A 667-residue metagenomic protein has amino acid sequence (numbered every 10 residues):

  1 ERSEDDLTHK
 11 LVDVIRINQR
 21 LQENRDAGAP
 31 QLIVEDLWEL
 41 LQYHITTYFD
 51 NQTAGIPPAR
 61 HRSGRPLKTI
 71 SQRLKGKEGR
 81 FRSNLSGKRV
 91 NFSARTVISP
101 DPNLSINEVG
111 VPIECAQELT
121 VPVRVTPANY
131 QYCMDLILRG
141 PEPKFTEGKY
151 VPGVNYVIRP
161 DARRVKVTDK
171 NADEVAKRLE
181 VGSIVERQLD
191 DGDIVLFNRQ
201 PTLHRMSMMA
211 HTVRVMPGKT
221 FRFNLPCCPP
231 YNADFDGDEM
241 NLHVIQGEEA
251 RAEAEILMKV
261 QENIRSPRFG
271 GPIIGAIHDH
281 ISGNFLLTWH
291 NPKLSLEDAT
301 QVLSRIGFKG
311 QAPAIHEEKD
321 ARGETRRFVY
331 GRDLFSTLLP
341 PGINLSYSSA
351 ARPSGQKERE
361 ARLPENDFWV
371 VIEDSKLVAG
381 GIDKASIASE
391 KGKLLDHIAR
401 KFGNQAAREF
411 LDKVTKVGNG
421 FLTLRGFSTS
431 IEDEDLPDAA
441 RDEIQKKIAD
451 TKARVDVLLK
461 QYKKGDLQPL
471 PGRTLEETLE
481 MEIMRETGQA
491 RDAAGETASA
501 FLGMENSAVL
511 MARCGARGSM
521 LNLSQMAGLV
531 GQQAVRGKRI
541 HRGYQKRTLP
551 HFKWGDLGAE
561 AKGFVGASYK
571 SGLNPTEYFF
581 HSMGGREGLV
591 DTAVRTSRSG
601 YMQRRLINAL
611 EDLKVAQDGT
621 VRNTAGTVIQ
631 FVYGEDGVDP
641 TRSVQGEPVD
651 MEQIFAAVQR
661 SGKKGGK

Functional and structural regions predicted by a protein language model:
E1-I264, G331, F335, F368 (+2 more regions): Core mixed alpha/beta domains of very large multi-subunit molecular machines
R2-D5, R89, I273-I277, K401-L411 (+2 more regions): Structural motif
L7-D13, G237, F410-G420, G600-V615: Hydrophobic/aromatic-rich, well-ordered segments within soluble, folded domains that form packed cores
D13, G323-L424, R539-R586: Function-dense linear segments that define catalytic or interfacial modules in macromolecule-processing proteins
R80-F81, V121, C133, G140 (+19 more regions): Intrinsically disordered, low-complexity regulatory segments
